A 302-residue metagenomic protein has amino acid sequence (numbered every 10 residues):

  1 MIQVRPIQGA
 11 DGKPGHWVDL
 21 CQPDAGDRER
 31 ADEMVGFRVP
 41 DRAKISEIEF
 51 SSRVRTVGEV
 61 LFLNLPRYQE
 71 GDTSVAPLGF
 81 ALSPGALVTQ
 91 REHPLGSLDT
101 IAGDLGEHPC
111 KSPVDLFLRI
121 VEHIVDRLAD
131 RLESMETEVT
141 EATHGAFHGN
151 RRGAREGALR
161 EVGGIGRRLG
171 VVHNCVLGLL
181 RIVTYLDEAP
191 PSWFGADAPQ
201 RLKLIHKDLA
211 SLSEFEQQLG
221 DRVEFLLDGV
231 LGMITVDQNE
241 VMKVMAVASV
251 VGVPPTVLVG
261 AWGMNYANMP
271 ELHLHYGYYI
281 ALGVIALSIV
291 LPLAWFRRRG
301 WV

Functional and structural regions predicted by a protein language model:
M1-G195, R201-L204, D208-S213, Q218 (+2 more regions): Peripheral, non-transmembrane regulatory/ligand-interaction domains of membrane transport proteins
K207-V302: Hydrophobic alpha-helical transmembrane segments and their immediately adjacent juxtamembrane loops
